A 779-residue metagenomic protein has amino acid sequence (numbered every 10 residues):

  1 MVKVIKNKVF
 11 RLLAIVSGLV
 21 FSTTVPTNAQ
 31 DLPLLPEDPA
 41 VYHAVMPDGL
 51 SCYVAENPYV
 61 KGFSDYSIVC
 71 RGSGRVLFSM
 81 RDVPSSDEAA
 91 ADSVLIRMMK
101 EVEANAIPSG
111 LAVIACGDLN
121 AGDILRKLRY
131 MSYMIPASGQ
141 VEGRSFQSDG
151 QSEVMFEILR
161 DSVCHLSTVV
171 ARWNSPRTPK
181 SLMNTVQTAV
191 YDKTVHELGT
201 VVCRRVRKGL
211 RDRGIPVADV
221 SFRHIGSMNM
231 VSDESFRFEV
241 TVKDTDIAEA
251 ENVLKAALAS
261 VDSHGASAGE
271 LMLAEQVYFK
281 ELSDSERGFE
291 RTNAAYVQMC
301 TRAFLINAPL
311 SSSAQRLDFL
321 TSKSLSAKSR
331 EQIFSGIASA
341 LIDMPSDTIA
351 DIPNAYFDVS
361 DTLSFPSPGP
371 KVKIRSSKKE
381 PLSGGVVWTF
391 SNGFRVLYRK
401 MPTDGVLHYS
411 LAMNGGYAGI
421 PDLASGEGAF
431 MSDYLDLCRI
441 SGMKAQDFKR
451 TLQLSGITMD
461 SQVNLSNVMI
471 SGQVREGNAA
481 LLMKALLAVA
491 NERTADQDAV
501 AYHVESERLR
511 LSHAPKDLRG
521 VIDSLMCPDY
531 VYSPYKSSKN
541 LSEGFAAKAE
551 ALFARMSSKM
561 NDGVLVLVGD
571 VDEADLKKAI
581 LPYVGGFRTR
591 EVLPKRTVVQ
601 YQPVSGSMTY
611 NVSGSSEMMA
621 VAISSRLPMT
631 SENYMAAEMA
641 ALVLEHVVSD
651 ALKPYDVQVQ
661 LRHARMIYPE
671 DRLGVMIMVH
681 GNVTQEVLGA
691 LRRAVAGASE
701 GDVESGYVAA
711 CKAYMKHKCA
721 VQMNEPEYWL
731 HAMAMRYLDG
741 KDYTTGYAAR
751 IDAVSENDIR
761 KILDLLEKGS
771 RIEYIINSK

Functional and structural regions predicted by a protein language model:
M1-V9: N-terminal secretory signal peptides that target proteins for export/translocation
L13-T23: Bacterial N-terminal signal peptides
N28-E56, G62-S64, A112, L119-T188 (+9 more regions): Proteolytic maturation boundary segments
A44, N105, R160-D161, S227-M230 (+4 more regions): Replace "in large, NTP-powered and nucleic-acid-processing enzymes" with "in large, NTP-powered factors and other
Y53-A55, V60-C116, L166-A189, V206-L325 (+12 more regions): M16 family metallopeptidases and their MPP-like homologs
